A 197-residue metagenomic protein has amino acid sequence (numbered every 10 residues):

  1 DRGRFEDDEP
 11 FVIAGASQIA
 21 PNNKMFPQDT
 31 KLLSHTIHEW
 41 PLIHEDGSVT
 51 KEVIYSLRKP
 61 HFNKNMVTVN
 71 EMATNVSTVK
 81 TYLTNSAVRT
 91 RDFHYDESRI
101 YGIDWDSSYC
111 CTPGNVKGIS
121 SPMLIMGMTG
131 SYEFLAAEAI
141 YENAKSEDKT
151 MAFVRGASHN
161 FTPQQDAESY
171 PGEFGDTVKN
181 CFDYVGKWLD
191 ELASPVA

Functional and structural regions predicted by a protein language model:
D1-G114: Alpha/beta-hydrolase
D46, V53, R155-A157, Q164-A197: Catalytic active-site module of serine/aspartate enzymes centered on a nucleophile-bearing elbow/loop
S98, I103, S108, D148 (+2 more regions): N-terminal cap/lid segment of alpha/beta-hydrolase-fold proteins
G114-K117, E138, E142, D183 (+1 more regions): Solvent-exposed, polar/charged alpha-helical surfaces in well-ordered, non-transmembrane soluble domains, broadly
G118-I119, L124-G127, V154: Short beta-strand/loop motif that positions the catalytic acidic residue of the alpha/beta-hydrolase fold
G130-G172: Active-site-adjacent alpha-helix of alpha/beta-hydrolase-fold enzymes
